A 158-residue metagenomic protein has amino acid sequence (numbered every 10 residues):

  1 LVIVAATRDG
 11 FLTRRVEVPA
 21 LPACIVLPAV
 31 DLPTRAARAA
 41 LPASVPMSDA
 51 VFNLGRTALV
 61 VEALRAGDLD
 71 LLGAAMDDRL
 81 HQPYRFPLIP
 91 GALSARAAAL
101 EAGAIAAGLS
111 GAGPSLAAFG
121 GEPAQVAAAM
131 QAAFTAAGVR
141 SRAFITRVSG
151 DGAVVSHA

Functional and structural regions predicted by a protein language model:
L1-I105, G121-A158: ATP-dependent small-molecule kinase catalytic core of the GHMP/sugar-kinase superfamily and closely related
L109-A112: Short acidic/histidine-rich active-site segments
P114-A118: Conserved PLP-binding catalytic core of the aspartate aminotransferase-like
